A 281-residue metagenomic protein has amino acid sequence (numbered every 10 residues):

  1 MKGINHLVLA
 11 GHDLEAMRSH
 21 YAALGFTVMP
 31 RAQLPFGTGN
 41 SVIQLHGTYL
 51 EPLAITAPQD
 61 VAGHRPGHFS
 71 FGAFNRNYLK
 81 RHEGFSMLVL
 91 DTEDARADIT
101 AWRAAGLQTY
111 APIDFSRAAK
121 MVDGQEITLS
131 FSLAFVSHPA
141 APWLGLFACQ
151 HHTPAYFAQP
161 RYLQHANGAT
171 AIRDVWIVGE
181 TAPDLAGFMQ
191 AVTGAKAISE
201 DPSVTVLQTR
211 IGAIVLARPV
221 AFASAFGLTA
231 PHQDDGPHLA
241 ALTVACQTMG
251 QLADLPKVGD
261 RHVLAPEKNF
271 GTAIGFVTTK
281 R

Functional and structural regions predicted by a protein language model:
M1-I4, A10-M29, L45-D114, M121-R281: Glyoxalase I/VOC metalloenzyme domain signal
A32: Short beta->alpha connector loops at strand-helix junctions that form conserved, small/polar/Pro-enriched
P35, S116-R117: Conserved beta-strand edge residues that scaffold enzyme active sites
P35-G39, F270: Short acidic/glycine-enriched loop/turn segments that link adjacent beta-strands
